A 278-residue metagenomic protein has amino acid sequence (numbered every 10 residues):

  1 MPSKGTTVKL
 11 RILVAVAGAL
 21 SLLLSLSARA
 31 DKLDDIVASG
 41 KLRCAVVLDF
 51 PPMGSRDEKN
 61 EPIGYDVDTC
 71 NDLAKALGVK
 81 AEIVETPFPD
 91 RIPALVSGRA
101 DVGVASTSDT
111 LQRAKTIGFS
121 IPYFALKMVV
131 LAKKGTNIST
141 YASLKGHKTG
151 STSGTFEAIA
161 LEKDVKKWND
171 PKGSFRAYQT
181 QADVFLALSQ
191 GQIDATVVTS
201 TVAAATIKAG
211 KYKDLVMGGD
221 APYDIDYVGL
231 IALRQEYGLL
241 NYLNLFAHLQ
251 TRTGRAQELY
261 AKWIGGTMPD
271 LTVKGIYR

Functional and structural regions predicted by a protein language model:
L24-A30: Sec/Tat signal peptide C-region and signal peptidase I cleavage site
D31-S106: Extracytoplasmic small-molecule ligand-binding "clamshell" domains of the periplasmic binding protein/Venus flytrap
L48, F124-A132, K208-A247, G266-R278: Periplasmic-binding protein-like
C70-V79, E157-A177, I207-Y212, A261: Ligand-binding cleft/hinge of the Venus flytrap
K75-A76, V84-E85, P89-V102, T116-G118 (+3 more regions): Short helices/loops that flank or line small-molecule/ion binding pockets
K80-P87, S151, P171-T180: Short beta-strand-to-loop elements that line the ligand-binding cleft of bilobed periplasmic-binding protein-like
D90, S106-K115, A160-D164, S189 (+1 more regions): A ligand-binding cleft/hinge motif common to bilobed small-molecule-binding domains
A132-T149: Flexible hinge/capping segments at coil-to-helix
